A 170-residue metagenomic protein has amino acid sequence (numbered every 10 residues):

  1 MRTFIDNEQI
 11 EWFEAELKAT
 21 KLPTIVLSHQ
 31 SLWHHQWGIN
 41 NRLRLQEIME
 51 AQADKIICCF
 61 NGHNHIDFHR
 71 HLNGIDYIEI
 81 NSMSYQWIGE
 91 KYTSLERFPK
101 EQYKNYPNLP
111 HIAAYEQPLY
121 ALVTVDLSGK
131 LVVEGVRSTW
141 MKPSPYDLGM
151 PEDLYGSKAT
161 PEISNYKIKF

Functional and structural regions predicted by a protein language model:
M1-D76, Y166: His/acidic metal-ligating clusters that form di-metal
F68-F170: Binuclear metal-dependent phosphoesterase catalytic core
